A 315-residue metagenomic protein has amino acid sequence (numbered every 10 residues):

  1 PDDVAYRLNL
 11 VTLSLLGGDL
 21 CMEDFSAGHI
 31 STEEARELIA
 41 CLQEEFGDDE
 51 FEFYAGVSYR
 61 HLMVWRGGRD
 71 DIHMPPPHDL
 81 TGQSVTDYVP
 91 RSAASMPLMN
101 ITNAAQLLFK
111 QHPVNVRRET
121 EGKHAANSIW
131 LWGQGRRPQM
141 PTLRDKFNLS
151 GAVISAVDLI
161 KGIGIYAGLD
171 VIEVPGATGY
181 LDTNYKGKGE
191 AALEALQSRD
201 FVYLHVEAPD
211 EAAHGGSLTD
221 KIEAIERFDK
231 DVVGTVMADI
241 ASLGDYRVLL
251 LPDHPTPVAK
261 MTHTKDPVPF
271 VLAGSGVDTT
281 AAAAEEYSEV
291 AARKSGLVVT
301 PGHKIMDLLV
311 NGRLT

Functional and structural regions predicted by a protein language model:
P1-T315: Feature captures the catalytic ectodomains and active-site-proximal regions of enzymes that hydrolyze or transfer
